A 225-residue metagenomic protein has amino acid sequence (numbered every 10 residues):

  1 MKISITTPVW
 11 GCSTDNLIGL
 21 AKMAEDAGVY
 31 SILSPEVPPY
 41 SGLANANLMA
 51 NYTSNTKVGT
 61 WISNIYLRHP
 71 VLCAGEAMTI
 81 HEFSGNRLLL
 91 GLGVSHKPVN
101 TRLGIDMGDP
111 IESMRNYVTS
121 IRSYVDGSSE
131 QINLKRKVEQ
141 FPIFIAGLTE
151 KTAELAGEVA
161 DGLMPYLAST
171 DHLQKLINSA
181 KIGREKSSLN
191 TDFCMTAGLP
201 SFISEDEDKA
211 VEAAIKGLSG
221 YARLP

Functional and structural regions predicted by a protein language model:
M1-P225: Active-site-adjacent structural elements that line small-molecule/cofactor binding pockets in enzymes
